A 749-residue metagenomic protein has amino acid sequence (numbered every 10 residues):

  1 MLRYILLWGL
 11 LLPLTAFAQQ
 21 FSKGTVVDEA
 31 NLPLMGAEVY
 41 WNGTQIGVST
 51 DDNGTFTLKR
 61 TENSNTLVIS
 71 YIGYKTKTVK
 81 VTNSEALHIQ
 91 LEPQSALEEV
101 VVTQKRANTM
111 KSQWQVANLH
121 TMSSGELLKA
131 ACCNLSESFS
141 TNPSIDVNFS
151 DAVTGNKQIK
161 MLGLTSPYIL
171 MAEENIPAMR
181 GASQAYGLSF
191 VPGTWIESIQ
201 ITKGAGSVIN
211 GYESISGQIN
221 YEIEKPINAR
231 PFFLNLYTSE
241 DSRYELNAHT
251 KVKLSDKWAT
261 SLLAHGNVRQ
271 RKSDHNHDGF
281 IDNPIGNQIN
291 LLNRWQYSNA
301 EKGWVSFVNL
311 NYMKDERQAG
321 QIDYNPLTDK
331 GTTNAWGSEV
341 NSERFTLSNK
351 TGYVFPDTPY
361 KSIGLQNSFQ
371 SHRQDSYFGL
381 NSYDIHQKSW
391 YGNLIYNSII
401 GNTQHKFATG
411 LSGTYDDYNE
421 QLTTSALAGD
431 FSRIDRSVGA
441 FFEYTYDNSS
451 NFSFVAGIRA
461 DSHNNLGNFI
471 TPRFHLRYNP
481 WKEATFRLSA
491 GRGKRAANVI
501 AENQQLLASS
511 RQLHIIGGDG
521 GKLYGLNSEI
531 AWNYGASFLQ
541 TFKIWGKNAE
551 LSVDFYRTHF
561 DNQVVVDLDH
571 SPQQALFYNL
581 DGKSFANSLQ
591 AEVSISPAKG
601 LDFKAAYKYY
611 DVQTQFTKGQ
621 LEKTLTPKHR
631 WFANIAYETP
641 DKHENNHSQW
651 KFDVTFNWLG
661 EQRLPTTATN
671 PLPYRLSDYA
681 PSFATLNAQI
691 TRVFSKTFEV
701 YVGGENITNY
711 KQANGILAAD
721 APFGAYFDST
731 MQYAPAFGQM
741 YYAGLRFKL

Functional and structural regions predicted by a protein language model:
Y4, K494, D561, W658-T667 (+1 more regions): C-terminal beta-signal and adjacent terminal beta-strands/loops of Gram-negative outer-membrane beta-barrel proteins
V27-L32, A37-N42, S70-Y74, T82-L128 (+2 more regions): Short, acidic, small-residue-rich periplasmic hinge/interaction motif at the N-terminus of Gram-negative outer-membrane
F56-K59, Q158, I176-K203, L291: Short acidic/polar hinge/loop motifs at secondary-structure boundaries that mediate gating or recognition
S84-Q90, L135-S138, K157-K160, Y186-P192 (+4 more regions): N-terminal periplasmic accessory domains that precede and gate Gram-negative outer-membrane beta-barrel machines
S136-P177: Extracytoplasmic beta-strand/coil segments of soluble accessory domains associated with Gram-negative outer-membrane
R269-N290, Q296-I363, F369-Q387: Flexible loop and strand-edge segments within Gram-negative outer membrane beta-barrel domains
G364-S376, N479, R487, Y524-N579 (+1 more regions): Membrane-embedded beta-barrel scaffold of Gram-negative outer-membrane proteins
D447, S552-F560, N579-P665: Gram-negative outer-membrane beta-barrel transporters
